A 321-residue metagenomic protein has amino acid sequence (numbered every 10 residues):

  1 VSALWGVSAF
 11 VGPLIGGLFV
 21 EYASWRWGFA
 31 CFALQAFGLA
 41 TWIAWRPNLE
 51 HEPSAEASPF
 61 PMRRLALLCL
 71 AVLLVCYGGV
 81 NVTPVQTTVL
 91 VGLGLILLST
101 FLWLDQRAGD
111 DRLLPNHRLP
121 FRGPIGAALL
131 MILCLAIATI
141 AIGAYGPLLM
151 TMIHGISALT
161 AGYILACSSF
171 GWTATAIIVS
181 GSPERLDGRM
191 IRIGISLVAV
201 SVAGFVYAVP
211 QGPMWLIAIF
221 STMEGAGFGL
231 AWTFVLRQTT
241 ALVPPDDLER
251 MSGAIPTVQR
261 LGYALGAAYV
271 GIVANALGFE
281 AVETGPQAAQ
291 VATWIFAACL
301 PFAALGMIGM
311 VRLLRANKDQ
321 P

Functional and structural regions predicted by a protein language model:
V1-P13, V258-A267: Glycine-rich segments within core transmembrane alpha-helices of 12-TM secondary carriers
V7, V11, I15, L67 (+5 more regions): Hydrophobic faces of alpha-helical transmembrane segments in multi-pass integral membrane proteins
G12, L18-A23: Helix-coil boundary and interhelical linker segments in multi-pass alpha-helical membrane proteins
G17-L18, A40, L68-C76, I140 (+1 more regions): Small-residue-rich transmembrane alpha-helical segments that form helix-helix packing/gating elements in polytopic
F19, L73-V82, G204-V209: Hydrophobic alpha-helical transmembrane segments
Y22-A23, C31, Q86, D110-E280 (+1 more regions): 12-transmembrane solute porter fold
R26-L130: Hydrophobic transmembrane-helix bundles of small-molecule transporters
E56, A316-P321: Short, charged juxtamembrane terminal tails flanking transmembrane helices
